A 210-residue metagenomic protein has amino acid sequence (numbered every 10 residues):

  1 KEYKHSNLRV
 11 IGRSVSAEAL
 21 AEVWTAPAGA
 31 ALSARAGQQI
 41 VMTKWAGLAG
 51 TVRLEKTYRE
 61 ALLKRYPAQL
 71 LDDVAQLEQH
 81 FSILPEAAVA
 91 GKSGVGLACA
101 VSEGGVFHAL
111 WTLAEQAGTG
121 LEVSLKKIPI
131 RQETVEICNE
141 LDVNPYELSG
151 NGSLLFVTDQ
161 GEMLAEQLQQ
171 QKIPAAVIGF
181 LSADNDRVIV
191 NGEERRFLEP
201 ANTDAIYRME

Functional and structural regions predicted by a protein language model:
K1-R53, F180: Glycine-rich anion-binding loops of enzyme active sites
N7-G12, A31-R35, V89-K92, E115 (+4 more regions): Solvent-exposed alpha-helices and their adjacent loops that cap or buttress functional pockets in soluble metabolic
A28-A87: Short, acidic (Asp/Glu-rich) active-site segment that either coordinates a divalent metal cofactor
K56-E60, W111-G118, N139-L141, E166-P174: Short, solvent-exposed amphipathic alpha-helical segments in soluble enzyme and RNA/protein-processing domains
V74-S149: Active-site-proximal betaalpha loop/short-helix elements that scaffold phosphoryl/nucleotidyl transfer chemistry
N151-V157: A short beta-alpha structural unit
V157-M163: Helix N-cap motif at beta-to-alpha junctions
Q171-E210: Acidic, Ser/Thr/Pro-rich beta/coil linker or hinge segments at domain junctions
